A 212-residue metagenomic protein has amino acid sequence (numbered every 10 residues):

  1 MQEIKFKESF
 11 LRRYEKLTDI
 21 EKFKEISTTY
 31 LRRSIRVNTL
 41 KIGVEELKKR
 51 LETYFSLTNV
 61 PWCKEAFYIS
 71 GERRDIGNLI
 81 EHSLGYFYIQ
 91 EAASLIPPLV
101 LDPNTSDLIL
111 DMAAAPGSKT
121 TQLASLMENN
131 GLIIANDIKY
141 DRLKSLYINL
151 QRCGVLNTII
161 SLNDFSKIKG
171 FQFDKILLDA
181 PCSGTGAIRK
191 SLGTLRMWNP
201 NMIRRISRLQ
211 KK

Functional and structural regions predicted by a protein language model:
M1-K212: S-adenosylmethionine
